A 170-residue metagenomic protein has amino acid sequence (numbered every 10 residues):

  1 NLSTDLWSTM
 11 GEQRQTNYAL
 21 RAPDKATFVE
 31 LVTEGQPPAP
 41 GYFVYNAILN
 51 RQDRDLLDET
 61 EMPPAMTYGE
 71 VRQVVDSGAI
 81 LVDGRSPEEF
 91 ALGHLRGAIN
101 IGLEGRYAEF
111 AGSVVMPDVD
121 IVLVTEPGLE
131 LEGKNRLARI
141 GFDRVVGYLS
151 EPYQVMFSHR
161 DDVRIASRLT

Functional and structural regions predicted by a protein language model:
N1-G147: Accessory terminal helices/loops
S150-E151: Amphipathic alpha-helical protein-interaction segments
Q154-T170: Active-site neighborhoods of enzymes that stabilize oxyanions during catalysis
